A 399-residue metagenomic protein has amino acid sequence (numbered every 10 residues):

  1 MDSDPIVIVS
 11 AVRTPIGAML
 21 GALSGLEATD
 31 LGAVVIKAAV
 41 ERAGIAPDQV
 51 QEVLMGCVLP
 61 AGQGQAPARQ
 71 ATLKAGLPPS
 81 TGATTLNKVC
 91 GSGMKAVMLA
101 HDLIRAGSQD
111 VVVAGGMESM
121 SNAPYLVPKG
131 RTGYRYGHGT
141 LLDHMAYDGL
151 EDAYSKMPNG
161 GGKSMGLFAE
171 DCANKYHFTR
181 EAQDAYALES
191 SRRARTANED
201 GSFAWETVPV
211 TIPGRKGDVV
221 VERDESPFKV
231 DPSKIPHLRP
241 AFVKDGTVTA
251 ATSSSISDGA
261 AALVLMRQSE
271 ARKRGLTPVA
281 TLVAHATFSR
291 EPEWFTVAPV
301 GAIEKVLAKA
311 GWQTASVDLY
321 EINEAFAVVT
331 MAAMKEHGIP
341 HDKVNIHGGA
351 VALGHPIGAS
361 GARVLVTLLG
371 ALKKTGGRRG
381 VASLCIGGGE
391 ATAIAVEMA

Functional and structural regions predicted by a protein language model:
M1-L26, A38, P232-V297, G301 (+4 more regions): Condensing-enzyme catalytic core mediating Claisen C-C bond formation in acyl metabolism
M1-Q63, P67-A75, P79-G82, F168-R180 (+4 more regions): Conserved active-site "lid/cap" helical segment
V12-T14, G25-V34, R42, A182-S269 (+3 more regions): N-terminal extracellular/periplasmic Venus flytrap/periplasmic-binding protein-like
G64, A83-S92, T252-I256, L282 (+4 more regions): Active-site nucleophile and cofactor-binding loops and adjacent substrate-binding regions of central metabolic enzymes
L86-E118, A173-S202, A262-S269, M334-K335 (+2 more regions): Active-site-proximal alpha-helical scaffold in enzymes
V111-D171: Flexible glycine-/small-residue-enriched beta->alpha junction loops that bind anionic phosphate/pyrophosphate groups
F168-E170, V208, P213-G214, V283-A352: Active-site pocket-lining segment
